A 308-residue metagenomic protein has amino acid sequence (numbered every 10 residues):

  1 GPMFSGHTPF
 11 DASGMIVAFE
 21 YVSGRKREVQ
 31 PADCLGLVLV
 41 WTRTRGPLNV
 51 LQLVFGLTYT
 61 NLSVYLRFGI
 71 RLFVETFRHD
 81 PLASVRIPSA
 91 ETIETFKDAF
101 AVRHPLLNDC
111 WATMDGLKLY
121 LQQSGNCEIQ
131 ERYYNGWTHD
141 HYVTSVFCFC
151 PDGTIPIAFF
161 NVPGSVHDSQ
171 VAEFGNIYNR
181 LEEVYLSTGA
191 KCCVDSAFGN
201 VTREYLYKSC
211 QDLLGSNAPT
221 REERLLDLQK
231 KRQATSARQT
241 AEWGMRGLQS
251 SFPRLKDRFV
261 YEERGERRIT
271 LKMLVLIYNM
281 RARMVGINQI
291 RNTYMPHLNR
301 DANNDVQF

Functional and structural regions predicted by a protein language model:
G1-Q30, I287-N292: Basic, low-complexity segments
P31, P47-F308: Short, well-ordered secondary-structure "scaffold" segments embedded in the functional core of diverse domains
P31-T44: Short, amphipathic alpha-helical "recognition" segments used to contact nucleic acids or chromatin
